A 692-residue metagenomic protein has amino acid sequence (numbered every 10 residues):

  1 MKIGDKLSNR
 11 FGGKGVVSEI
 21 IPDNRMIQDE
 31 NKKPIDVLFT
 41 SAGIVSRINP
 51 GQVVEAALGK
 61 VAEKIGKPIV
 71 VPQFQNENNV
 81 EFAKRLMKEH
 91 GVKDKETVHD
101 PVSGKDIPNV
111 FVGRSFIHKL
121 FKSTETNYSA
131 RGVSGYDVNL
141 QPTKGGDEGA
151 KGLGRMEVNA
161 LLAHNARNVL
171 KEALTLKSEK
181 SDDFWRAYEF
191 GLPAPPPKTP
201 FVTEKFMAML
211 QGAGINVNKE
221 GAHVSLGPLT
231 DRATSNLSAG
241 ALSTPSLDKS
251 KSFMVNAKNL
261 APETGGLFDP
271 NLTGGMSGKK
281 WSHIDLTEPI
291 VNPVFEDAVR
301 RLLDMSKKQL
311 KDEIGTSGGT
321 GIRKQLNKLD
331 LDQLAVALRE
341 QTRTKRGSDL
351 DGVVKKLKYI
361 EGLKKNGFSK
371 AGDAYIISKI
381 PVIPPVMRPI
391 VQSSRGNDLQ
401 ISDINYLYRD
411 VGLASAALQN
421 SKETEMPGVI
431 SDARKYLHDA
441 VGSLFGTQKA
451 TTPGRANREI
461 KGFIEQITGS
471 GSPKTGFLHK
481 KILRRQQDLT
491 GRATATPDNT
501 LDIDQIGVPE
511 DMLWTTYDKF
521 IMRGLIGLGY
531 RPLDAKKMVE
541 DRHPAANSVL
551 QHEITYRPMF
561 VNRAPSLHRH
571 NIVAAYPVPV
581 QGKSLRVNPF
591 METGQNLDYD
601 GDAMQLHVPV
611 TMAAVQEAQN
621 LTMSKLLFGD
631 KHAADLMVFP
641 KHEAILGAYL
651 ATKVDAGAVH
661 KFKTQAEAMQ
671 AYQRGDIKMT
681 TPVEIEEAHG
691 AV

Functional and structural regions predicted by a protein language model:
M1: P-loop NTPase nucleotide-binding/switch module
S8-N9, G13-K14, K33-L38, R47 (+7 more regions): Conserved core architecture of multi-subunit DNA-directed RNA polymerases
V16-I20: Short beta-strand-centered aromatic/proline hotspots
I21-M26: Short, conserved beta-turn/loop elements at beta-strand boundaries and strand-helix junctions
D29-N31: Gly/Ser-enriched beta-turn/beta-hairpin loop segments
